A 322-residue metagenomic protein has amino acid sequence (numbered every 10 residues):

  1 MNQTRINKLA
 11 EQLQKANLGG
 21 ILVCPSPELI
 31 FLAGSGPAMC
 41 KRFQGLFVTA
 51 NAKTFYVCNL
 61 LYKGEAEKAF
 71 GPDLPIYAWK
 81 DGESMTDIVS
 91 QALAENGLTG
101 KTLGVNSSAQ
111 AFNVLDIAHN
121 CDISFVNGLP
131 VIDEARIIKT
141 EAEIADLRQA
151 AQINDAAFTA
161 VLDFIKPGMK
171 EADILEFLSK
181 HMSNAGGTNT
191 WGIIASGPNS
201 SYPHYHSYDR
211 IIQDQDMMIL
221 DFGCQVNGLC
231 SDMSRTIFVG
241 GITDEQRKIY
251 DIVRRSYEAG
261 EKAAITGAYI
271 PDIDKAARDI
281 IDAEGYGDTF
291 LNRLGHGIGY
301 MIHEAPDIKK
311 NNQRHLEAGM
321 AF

Functional and structural regions predicted by a protein language model:
M1-F322: Active-site neighborhoods and metal-handling regions in enzymes and metal-associated proteins
